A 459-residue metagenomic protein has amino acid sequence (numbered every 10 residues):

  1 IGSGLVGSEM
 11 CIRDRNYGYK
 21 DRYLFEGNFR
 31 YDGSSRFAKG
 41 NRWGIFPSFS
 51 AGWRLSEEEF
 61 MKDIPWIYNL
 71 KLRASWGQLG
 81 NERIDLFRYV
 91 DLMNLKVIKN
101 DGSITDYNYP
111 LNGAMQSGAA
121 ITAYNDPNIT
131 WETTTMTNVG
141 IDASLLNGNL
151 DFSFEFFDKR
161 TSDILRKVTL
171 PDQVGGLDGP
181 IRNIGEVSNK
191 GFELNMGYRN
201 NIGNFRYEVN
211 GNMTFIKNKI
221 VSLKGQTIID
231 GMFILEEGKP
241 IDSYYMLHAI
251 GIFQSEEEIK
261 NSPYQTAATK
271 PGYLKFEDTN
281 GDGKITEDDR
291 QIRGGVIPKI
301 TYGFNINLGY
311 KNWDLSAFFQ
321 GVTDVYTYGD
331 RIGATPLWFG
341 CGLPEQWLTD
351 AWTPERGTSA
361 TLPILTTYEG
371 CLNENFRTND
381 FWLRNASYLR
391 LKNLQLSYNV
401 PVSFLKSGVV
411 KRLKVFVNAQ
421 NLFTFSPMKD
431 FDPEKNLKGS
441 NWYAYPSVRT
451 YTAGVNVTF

Functional and structural regions predicted by a protein language model:
I1-G7, I12: Single conserved hydrophobic/aromatic residue that forms the stacking wall/gate of nucleotide- or nucleobase-binding
R22, S56-L70, L146-N149, N201-Y207 (+5 more regions): Short loop/turn motifs that connect adjacent beta-strands in outer-membrane beta-barrel proteins
F25-G27, Y68-A74, V139, L150-F152 (+6 more regions): Transmembrane beta-strands of outer-membrane beta-barrel proteins
F29-S35, L55-E57, W76-G80, F156-S162 (+8 more regions): Transmembrane beta-strands of outer-membrane beta-barrel pores
S34, S243, V322-K414: Extracytoplasmic gating/loop element in the C-terminal half of outer-membrane beta-barrel translocons and assembly
K62-T133, N149-V187, K224, D230: Solvent-exposed loop/turn elements at secondary-structure boundaries
R88, L95-G102, R182, N201-V296 (+4 more regions): Conserved small-residue
I181-N189, G231-E257, A351, R356-T358 (+2 more regions): C-terminal beta-signal and terminal closure region of outer-membrane beta-barrel proteins
